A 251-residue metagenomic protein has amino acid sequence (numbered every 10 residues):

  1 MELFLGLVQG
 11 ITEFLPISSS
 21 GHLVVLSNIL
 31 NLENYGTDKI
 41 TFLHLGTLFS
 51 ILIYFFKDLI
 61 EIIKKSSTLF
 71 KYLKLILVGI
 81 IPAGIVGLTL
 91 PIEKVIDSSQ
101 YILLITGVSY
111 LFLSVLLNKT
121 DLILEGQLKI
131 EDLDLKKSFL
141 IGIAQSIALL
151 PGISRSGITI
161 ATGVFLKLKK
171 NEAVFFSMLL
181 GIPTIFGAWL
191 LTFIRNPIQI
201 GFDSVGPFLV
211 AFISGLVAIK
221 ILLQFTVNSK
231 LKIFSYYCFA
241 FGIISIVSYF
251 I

Functional and structural regions predicted by a protein language model:
M1-I251: Multi-pass membrane proteins that catalyze or facilitate reactions on polyprenyl-/lipid-phosphate substrates and their
